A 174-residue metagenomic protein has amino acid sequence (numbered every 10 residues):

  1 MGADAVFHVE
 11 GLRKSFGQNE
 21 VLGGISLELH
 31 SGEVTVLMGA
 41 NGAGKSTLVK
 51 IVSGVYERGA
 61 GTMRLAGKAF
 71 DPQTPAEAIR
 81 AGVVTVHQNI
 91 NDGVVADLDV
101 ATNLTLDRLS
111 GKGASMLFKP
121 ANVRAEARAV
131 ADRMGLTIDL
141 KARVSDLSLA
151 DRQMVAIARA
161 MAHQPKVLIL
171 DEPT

Functional and structural regions predicted by a protein language model:
M1-T174: Glycine-rich phosphate-binding loops of nucleotide-dependent enzymes
